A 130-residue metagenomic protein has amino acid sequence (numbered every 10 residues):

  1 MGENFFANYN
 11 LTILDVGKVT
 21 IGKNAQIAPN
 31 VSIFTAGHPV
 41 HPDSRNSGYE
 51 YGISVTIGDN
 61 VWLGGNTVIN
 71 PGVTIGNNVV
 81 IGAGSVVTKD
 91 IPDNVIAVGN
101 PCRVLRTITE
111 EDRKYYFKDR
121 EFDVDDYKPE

Functional and structural regions predicted by a protein language model:
M1-T74, N100, T107-T109, R113-F117: Flexible, glycine/small-residue-enriched loop-and-beta-strand segment within the central core of proteins
T74-I75, I91: Extended beta-solenoid/beta-helix repeat architectures
K89, R106: Short helix N-cap motif at coil->helix boundaries in the Bergerat
A97: Conserved active-site beta-strand element of glycosyltransferases/polysaccharide synthases
R113-E130: Acidic/histidine-enriched, glycine/proline-rich intrinsically disordered or flexible terminal extensions
